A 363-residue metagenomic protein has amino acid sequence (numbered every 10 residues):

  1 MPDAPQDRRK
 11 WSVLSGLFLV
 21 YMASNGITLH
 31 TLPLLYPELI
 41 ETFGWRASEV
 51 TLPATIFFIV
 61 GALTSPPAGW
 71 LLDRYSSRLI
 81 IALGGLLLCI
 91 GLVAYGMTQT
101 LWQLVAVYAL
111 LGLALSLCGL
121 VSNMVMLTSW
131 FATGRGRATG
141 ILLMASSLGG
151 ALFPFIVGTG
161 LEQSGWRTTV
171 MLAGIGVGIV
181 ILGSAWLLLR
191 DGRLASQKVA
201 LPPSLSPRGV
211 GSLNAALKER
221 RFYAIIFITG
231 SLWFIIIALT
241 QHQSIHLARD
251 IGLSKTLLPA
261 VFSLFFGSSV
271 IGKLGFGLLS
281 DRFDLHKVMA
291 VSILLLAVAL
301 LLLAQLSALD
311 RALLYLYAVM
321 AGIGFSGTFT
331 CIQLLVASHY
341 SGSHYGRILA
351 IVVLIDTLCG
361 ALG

Functional and structural regions predicted by a protein language model:
S12-A47, T64-A68, F153-P154, I237-I245 (+1 more regions): Extracytoplasmic
M22, G91, W102-C118, G230 (+1 more regions): Hydrophobic core of transmembrane alpha-helices in multi-pass small-molecule transporters, especially MFS/SLC-type
T28-L39, N214-F276, G363: Extracytoplasmic gate region of multi-pass secondary transporters
L39, L117-F131, G327-Y340: Intracellular juxtamembrane helix-capping segments at the cytosolic ends of symmetry-related transmembrane helices
L63-W102, S280, H286: Conserved MFS/SLC helix-loop-helix module at the cytosolic interface between two early adjacent transmembrane helices
I141, G150, F325-S326, H339-G363: A late C-terminal transmembrane helix in Major Facilitator Superfamily
A145-R193: Helix-loop-helix hairpin linking two adjacent transmembrane segments in secondary transporters
L257, S263-G275, S280-L335: C-terminal transmembrane helical hairpin of 12-TM major facilitator-type secondary transporters
